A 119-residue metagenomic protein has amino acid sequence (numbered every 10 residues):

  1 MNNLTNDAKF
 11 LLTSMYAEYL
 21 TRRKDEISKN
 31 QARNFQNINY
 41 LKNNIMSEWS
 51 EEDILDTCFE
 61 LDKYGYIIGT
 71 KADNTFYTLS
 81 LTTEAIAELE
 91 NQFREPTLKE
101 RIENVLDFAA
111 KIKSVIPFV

Functional and structural regions predicted by a protein language model:
M1-K29: Short alpha-helical segments that sit at the start of domains
N30-E51: Short helix-coil junctions and helix-kink-helix linkers
S47-G65, F76: Short amphipathic alpha-helical interaction segments
K71-Y77: Short, Lys/Arg-rich nucleic-acid/phosphate-binding segment
Y77-F108: Short, amphipathic alpha-helical interaction segments positioned at domain boundaries
A109-V119: Short acidic DE-rich linear segments
